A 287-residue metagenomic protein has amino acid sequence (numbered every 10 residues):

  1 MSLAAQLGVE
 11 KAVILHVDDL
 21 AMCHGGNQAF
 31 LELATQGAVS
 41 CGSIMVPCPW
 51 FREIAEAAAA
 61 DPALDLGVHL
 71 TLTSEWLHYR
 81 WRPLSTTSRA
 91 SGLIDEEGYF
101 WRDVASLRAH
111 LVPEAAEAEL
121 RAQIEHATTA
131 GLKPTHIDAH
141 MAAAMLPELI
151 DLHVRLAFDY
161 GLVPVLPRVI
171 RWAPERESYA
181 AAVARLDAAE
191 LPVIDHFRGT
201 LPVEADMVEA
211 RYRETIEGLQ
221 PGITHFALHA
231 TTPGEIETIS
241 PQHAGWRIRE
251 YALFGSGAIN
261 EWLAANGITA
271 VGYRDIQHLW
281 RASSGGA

Functional and structural regions predicted by a protein language model:
M1-L15, H24-L132, H136, E148-A287: Terminal accessory/targeting
D19: His/Cys-centered metal/cofactor-coordination and adjacent catalytic loops
M141-L146: Active-site pocket-lining segments that scaffold enzyme catalytic pockets across diverse folds
